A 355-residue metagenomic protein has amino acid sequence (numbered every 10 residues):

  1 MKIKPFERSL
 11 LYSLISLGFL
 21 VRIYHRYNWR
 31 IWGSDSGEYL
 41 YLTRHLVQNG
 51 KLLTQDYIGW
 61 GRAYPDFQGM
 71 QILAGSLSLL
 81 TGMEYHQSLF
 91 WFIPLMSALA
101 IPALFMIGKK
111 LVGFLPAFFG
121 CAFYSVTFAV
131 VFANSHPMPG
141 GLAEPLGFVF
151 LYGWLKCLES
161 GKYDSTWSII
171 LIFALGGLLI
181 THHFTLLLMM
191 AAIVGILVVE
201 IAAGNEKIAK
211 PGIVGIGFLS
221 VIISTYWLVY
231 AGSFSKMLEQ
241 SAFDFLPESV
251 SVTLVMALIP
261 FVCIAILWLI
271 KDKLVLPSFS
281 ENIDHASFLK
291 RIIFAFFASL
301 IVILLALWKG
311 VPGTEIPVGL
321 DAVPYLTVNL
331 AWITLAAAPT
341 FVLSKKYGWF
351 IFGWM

Functional and structural regions predicted by a protein language model:
P5-F148, C157: Active-site lumenal/periplasmic loops and adjacent helix-entry segments of GT-C-fold, multi-pass membrane
R8-I15, W91, F118-A122, S168-F173 (+5 more regions): Hydrophobic alpha-helical transmembrane segments
D35, S135-A143, L158, T166-I169 (+1 more regions): Transmembrane catalytic cores of multi-pass membrane glycosyltransferases and polysaccharide-assembly enzymes
L73-A74, I101, S125-F128, I170-L175 (+3 more regions): Hydrophobic, membrane-inserted alpha-helices
S78, G82-H86, F90, E281-N282 (+1 more regions): Soluble catalytic regions of membrane-associated enzymes that act on cell-envelope and secretory-pathway components
Y85, G113-F118, K162-S168, Y347: Membrane-helix interface segments
Y85-L104, G108, L187-A191, L258-C263 (+1 more regions): Hydrophobic alpha-helical transmembrane segments
F148-W167: Membrane-interface transmembrane helices that cradle and orient dolichyl/undecaprenyl
